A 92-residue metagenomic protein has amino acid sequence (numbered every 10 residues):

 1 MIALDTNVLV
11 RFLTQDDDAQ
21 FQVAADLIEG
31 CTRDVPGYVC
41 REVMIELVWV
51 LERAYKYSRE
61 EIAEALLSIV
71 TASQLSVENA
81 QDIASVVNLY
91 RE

Functional and structural regions predicted by a protein language model:
M1-V39, A54-E64: Short, well-structured N-terminal submotif of metal-dependent ribonuclease cores
G30-C31, I69, L89: Hydrophobic helix-cap positions at the C-terminus of alpha-helices in RecA-like/P-loop ATPase nucleotide-binding cores
V48, E52-I69, Q74: Active-site-proximal, substrate-binding regions of enzyme catalytic domains and RNA-binding/basic surfaces
A72-E92: Active-site neighborhoods of divalent-metal-dependent phosphate/nucleic-acid chemistry enzymes
